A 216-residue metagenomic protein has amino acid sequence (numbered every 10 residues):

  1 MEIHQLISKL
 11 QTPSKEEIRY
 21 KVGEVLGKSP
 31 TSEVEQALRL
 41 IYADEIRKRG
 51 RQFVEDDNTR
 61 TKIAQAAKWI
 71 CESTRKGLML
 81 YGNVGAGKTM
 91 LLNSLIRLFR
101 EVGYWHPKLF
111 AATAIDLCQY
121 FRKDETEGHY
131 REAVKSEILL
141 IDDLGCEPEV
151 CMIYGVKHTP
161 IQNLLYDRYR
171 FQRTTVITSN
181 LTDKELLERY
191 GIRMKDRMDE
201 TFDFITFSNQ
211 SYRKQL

Functional and structural regions predicted by a protein language model:
M1-T74, F204-I205, N209, R213-L216: A short, basic N-terminal segment
E2-I3, P13, C146-L216: Replace "adjacent to P-loop NTPase cores in ATP/GTP-dependent enzymes" with "adjacent to NTP-binding cores
G77: Walker A (P-loop) ATP-phosphate-binding motif of ABC ATPase nucleotide-binding domains
L80: Hydrophobic anchor at the beta1->P-loop junction of P-loop NTPases
G85: Walker A (P-loop) phosphate-binding loop of P-loop NTPases
K88: Conserved lysine of the Walker
L91, L95: Hydrophobic positions on the alpha1 helix immediately C-terminal to the Walker A/P-loop
W105-Y169: Conserved nucleotide-sensing/catalytic segment adjacent to the nucleotide-binding pocket in NTP-handling enzymes
